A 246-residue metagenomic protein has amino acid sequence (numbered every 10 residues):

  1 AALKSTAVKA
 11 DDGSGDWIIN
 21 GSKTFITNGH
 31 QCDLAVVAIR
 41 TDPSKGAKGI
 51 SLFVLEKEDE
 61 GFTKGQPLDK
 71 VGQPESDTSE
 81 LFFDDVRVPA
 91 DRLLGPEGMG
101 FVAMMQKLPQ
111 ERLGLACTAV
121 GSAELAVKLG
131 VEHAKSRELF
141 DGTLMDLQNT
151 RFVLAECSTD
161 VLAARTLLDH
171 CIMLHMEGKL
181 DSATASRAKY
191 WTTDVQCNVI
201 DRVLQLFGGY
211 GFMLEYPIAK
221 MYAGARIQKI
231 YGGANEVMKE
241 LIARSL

Functional and structural regions predicted by a protein language model:
A1-L3, D33, E60, Q66 (+1 more regions): Short beta-strand or tight-loop elements that sit immediately N-terminal to catalytic metal-binding acidic residues
A2, H30-C32, A47-K48, S76-T78 (+1 more regions): Short, solvent-exposed loop/turn segments at the edges of secondary structure
A2, K9-D16, E80-F82, P96-M99 (+1 more regions): Alpha-helical interface subdomain recognition
V8, V37-T41, V54-K57, F82-D84 (+2 more regions): Short beta-strand-to-turn element immediately C-terminal to the catalytic PLP-Schiff-base lysine in fold type I
G15-D16, N20-K64: A short core secondary-structure module
F25-N28, D42-S44, D69-D77, G95: Short Gly/Pro-enriched turn/cap motifs at secondary-structure boundaries
E58-R87: Flexible, small-/acidic-enriched active-site or ligand-binding loops
